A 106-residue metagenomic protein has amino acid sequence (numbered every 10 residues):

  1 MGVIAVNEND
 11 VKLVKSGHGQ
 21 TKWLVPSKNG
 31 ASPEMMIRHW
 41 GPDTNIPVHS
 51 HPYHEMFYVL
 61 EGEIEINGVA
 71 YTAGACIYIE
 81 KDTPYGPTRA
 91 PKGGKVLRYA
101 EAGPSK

Functional and structural regions predicted by a protein language model:
M1-S32: A short, N-terminal "cap"/entry segment at the start of jelly-roll beta-barrel domains of the cupin/DSBH fold
G19-T21, A31-H51, A70-A73, E80-P84: Conserved short histidine dyad/triad with adjacent acidic residue
K28-G30, P52, P91: A generic beta-sheet turn/junction motif
M36-W40, L60-G62, L97: Short, well-ordered beta-strand segments in beta-rich or mixed alpha/beta enzyme and ligand-binding folds
P52-I64: Glycine- and acidic-residue-biased ligand/ion/polar-headgroup-sensing regions
L60, A75-C76: Aromatic/pi-system hotspot detector in well-structured domains
A70, K81-K106: Ligand-binding loop in jelly-roll beta-barrel domains
